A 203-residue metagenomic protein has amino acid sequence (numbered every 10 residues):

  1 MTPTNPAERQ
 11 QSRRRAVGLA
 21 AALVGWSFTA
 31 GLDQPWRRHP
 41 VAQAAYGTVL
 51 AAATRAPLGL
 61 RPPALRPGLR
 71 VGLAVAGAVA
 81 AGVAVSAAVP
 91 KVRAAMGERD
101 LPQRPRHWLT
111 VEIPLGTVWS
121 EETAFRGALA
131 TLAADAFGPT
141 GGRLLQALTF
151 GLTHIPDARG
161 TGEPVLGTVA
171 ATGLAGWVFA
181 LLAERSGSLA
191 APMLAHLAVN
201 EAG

Functional and structural regions predicted by a protein language model:
M1-L65, R93-A95: N-terminal, membrane-interfacial amphipathic/helix-forming hydrophobic leader that caps and precedes the first
N5-R14, R37-V41, R61-L73, R99-W108 (+5 more regions): Structural motif marking the loop-to-transmembrane transition
Q10-S12, Q34-P35, P90, T123 (+2 more regions): Short alpha-helical segments used as structural interaction elements across diverse proteins
A22-W26, Y46, L50, A78-V83 (+5 more regions): Alpha-helical transmembrane segments of multipass membrane proteins
G31-Q34, R55-L58, A84-M96, I155-G160 (+1 more regions): Short hydrophobic alpha-helical membrane-entry/anchor segments
P40-T48, V89-K91, G151-R159: Repeat-unit-sized solenoid/scaffold elements
P57-T123, A130, A134-A136: Juxtamembrane helix-loop-helix connectors linking adjacent transmembrane helices in multi-pass membrane enzymes
H107-G203: Transmembrane helix-loop-helix hairpins at the membrane interface of multi-pass integral membrane proteins
